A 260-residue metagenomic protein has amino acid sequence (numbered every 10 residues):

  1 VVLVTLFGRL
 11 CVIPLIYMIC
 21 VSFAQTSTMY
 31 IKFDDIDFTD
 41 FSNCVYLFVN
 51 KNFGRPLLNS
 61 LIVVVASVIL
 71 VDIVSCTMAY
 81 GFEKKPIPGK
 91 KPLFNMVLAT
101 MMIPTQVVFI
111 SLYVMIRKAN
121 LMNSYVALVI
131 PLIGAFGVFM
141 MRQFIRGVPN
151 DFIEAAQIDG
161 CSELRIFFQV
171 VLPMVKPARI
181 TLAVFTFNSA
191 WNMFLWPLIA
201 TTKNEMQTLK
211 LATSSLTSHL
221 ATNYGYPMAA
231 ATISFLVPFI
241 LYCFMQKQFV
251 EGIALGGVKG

Functional and structural regions predicted by a protein language model:
V1-G260: A hydrophobic, multi-pass inner-membrane permease signature
